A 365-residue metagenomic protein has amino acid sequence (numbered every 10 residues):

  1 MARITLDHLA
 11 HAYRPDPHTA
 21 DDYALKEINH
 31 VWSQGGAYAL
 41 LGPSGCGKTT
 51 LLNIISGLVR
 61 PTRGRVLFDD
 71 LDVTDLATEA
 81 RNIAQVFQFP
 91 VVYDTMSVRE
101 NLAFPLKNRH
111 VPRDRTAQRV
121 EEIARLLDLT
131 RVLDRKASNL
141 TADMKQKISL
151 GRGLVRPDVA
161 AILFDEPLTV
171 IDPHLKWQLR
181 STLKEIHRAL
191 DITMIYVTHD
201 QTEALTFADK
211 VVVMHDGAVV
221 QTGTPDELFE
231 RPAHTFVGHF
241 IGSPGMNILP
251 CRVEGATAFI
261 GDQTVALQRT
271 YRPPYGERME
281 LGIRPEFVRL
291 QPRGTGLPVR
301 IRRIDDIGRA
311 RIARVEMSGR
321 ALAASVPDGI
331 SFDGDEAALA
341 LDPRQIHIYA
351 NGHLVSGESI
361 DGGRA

Functional and structural regions predicted by a protein language model:
M1-L6, A12-E27, W32, D75-A80 (+1 more regions): A short, flexible loop at the N-terminus of ABC-type nucleotide-binding domains that lies
Y38-A39, Q85: Short beta-strand immediately N-terminal to the Walker A/P-loop
L41-P43: The feature captures the beta-strand-to-loop junction immediately N-terminal to the Walker
S56: Helix-to-loop junction immediately C-terminal to a conserved catalytic motif
T62-R65, D216: Conserved coupling/switch loops of ABC nucleotide-binding domains, chiefly the family-specific signature
G64-D72: Conserved ABC transporter NBD signature motif
N82, V92-F236: ABC ATPase nucleotide-binding domains
P244-M246, A256-A365: Non-catalytic connector elements of ABC transporters
